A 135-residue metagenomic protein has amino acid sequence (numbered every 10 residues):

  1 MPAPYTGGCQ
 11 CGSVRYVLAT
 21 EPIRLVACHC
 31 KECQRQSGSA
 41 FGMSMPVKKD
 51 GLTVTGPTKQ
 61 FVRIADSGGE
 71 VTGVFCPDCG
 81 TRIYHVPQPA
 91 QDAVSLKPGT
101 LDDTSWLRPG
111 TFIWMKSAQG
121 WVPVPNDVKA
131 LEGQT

Functional and structural regions predicted by a protein language model:
M1-T135: A short Gly-Trp-Pro
